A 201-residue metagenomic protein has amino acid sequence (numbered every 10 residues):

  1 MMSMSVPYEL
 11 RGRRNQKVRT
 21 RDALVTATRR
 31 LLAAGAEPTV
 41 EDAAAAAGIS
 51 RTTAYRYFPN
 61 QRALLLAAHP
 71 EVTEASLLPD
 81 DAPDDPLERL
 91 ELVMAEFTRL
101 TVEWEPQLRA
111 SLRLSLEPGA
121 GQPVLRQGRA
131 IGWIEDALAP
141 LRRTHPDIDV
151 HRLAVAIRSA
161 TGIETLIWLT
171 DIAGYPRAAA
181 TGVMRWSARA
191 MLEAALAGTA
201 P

Functional and structural regions predicted by a protein language model:
M1-A46, R62-A63: Basic, helix-initiating cap at the start of DNA-binding domains
R29-T39, L66-V93: Amphipathic alpha-helical linker/stalk segments
A46, L78-P106, Q127, I131: Hydrophobic alpha-helical connector segments
G48-F58: Short hydrophobic/aromatic patch on the recognition helix
A68-V72, R99-G121, E135, I167-W168: Amphipathic alpha-helical segments used for helix-helix packing
R99-E103, P118-V155, G182-M191: Amphipathic alpha-helical packing segments from all-alpha helical-bundle domains
L141-A188, A195-P201: Hydrophobic/aromatic-rich alpha-helical bundle segments in the mid-to-C-terminal region
